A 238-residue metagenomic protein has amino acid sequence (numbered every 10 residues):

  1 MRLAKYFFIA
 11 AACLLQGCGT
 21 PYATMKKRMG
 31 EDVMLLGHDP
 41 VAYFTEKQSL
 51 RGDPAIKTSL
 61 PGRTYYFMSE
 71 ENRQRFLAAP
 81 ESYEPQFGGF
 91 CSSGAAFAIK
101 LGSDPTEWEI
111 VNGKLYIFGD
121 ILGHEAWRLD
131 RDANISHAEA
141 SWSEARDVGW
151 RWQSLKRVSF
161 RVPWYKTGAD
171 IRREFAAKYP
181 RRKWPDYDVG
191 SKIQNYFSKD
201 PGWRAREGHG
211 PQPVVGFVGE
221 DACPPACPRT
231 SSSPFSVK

Functional and structural regions predicted by a protein language model:
R2-I9: Sec-dependent signal peptide recognition, specifically the positively charged N-region followed immediately by
I9-A10, V237: Generic detector of N-terminal low-structure segments
C18-P61, S82-K238: Intrinsically disordered, low-complexity terminal tails and linkers in eukaryotic proteins, enriched in charged/polar
P61-S69: Short, well-structured hydrophobic secondary-structure segments
S69-N72, D120: Beta-edge loop/turn motif
